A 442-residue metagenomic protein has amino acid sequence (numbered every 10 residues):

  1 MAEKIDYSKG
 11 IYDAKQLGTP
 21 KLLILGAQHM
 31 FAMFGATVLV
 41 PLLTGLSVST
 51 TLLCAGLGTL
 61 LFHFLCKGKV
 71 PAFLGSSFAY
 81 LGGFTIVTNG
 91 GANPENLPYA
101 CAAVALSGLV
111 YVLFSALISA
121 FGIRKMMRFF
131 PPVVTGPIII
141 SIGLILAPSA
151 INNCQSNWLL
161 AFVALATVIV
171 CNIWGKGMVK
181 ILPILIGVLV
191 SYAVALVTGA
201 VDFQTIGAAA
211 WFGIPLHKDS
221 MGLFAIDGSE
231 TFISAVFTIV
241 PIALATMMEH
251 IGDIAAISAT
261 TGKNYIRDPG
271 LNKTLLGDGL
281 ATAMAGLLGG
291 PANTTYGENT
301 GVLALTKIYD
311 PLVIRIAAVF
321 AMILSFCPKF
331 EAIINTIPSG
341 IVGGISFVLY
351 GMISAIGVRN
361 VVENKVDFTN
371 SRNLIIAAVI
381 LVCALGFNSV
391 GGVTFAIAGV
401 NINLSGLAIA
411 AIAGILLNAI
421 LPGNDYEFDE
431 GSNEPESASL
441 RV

Functional and structural regions predicted by a protein language model:
M1-A72, S77-P94: N-terminal signal-anchor module of multipass membrane proteins
M1-I24, F203-G222, A259-I266, I420-V442: Intrinsically disordered, low-complexity non-transmembrane regions of multi-pass membrane transporters
A2-Y7, F34-T37, A164-C171, L182 (+4 more regions): Juxtamembrane interface elements at the cytosolic ends of transmembrane helices in multi-pass membrane proteins
G10-P20, L42-H63, V240-P311, E434-A438: Membrane-embedded helical hairpins/re-entrant loop segments and their flanking transmembrane helices within multi-pass
P20-M33, L160-A164, L182-P183, P215-D253 (+1 more regions): Hydrophobic, membrane-embedded alpha-helices of multi-pass small-molecule transporters
L46-T51, G68-L81, M126-T135, K180-I186 (+3 more regions): Short, non-helical or kinked segments that cap or interrupt transmembrane helices
F84-G91, N172, N299-I314, F320-S325: Interfacial segments of multi-pass membrane proteins
N96-T205, A318-G431: Membrane-embedded alpha-helical modules
